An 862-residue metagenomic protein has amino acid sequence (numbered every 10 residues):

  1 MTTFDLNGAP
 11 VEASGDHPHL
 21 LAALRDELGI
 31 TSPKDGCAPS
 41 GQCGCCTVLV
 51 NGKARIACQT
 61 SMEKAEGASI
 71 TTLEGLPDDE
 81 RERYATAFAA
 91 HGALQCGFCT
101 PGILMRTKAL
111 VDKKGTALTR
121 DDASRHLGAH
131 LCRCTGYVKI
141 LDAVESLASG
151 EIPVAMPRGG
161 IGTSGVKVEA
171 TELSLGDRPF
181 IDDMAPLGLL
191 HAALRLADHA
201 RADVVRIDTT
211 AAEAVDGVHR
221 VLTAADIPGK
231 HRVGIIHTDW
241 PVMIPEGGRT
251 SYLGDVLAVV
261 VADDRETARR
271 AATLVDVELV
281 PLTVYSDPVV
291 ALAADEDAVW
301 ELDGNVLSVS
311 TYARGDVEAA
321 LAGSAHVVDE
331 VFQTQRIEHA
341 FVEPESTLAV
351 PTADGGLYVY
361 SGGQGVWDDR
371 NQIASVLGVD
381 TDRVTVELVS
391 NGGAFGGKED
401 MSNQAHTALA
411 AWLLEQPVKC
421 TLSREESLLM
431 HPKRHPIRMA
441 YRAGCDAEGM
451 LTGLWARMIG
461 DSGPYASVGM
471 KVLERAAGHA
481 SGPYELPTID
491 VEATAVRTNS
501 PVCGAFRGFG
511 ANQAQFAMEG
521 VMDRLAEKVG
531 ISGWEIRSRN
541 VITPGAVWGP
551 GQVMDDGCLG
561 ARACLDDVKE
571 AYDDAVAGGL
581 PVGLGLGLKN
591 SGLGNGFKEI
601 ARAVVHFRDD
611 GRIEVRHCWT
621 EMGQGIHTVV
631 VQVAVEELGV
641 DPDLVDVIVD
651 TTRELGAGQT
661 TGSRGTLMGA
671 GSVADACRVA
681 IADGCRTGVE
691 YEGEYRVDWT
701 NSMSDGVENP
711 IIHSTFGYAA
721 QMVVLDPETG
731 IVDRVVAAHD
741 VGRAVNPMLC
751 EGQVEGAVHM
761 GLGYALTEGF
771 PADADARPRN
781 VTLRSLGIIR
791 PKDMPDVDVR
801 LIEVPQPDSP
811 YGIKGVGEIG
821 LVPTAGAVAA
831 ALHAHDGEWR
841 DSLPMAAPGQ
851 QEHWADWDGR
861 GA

Functional and structural regions predicted by a protein language model:
M1-M156, N595: Signature of N-terminal electron-transfer/Fe-S-associated modules in redox systems
G92, T163, E169-L175, G304-T347 (+3 more regions): Glycine-rich loop/linker segments at domain edges
A148-G304, V327, L413: Flexible, low-hydrophobicity surface segments
E172, R178, S346-P351, R438-A447 (+6 more regions): Short beta-strand elements
A224-A225, G378-R383, L413-V418, A447 (+3 more regions): C-terminal catalytic domains of large/alpha subunits in multi-subunit enzymes
V256, A262-D264, Q416-G463, G671-V689: Phosphate/diphosphate-binding loops
V317-L377, E474, G585-D609, H617 (+2 more regions): Conserved beta-alpha junction segments in alpha/beta enzyme cores
G392-E415, K419-T421, V629-V633: Thiamine diphosphate
